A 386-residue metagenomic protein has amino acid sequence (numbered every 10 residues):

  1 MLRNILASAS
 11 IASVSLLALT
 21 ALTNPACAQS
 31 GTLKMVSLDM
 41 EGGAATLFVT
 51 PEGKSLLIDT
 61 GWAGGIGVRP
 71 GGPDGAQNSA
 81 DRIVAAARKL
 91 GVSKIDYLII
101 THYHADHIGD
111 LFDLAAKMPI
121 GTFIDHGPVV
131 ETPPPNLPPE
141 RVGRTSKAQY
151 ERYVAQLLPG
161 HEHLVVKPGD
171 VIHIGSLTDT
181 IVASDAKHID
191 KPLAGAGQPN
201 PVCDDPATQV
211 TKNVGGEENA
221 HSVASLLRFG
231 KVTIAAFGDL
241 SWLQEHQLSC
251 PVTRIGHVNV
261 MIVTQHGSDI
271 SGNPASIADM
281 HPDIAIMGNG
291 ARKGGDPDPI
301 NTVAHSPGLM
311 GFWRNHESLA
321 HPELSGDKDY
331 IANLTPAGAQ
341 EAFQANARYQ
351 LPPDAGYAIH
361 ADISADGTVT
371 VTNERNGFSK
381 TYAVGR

Functional and structural regions predicted by a protein language model:
S8-N24: Bacterial N-terminal signal peptides
Q29-K94, E218-H246: Conserved beta-strand hairpin/beta-sheet module of binuclear metal-dependent hydrolase folds, prominently
Q29-L33, I108-H246, H305-G311, N315-G385: Flexible, acidic/histidine-containing loops and adjacent segments that form or flank the divalent-metal
D39, F48, D59, H102 (+7 more regions): Divalent metal-coordination and catalytic microenvironments
M40, T60-A63, Y103, P128 (+5 more regions): Active-site metal-binding loops of divalent metal-dependent hydrolases
I58-A80, T132, N136-P138, K191-K212 (+2 more regions): Acidic/histidine-rich helix-loop elements that form or flank divalent-metal/phosphate-binding sites at the catalytic
I95-D106, M261-H266: Metallo-beta-lactamase
P133-P135, V258-M280, I284-S325: Internal alpha/beta domain cores that form substrate/cofactor-binding pockets in large enzymes and binding proteins
